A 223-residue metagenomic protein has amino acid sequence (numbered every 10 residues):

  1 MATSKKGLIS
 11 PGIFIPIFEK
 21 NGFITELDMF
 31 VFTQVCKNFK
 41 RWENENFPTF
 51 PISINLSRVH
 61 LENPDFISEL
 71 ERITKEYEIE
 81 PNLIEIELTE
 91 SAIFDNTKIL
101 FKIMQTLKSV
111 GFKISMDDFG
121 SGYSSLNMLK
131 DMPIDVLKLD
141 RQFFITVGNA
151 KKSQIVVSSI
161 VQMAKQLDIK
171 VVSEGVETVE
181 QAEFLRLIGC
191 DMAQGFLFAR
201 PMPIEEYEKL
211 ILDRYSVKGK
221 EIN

Functional and structural regions predicted by a protein language model:
M1-K6, S57-P64, L83-K98, V110-N223: EAL-family c-di-GMP phosphodiesterase catalytic domain
M1-S4, I17, F23-I99, G175: Catalytic core of bacterial c-di-GMP phosphodiesterases, primarily the EAL and HD-GYP domains, capturing alpha-helical
F14: Conserved, function-defining core regions and hallmark residues within catalytic/recognition domains
K20-N21, A150: Residue-level signal for well-ordered alpha-helical positions
I103: Conserved functional hotspot residues or short segments at active or partner-binding sites across diverse domains
